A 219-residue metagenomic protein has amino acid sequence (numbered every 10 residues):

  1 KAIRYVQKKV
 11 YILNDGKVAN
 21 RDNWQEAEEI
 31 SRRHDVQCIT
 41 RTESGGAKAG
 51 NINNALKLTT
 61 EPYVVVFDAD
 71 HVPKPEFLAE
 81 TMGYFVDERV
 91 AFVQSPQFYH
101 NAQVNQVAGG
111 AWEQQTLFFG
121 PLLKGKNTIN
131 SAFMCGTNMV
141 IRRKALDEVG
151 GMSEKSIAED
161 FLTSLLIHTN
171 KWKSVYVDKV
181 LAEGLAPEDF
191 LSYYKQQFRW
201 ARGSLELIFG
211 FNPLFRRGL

Functional and structural regions predicted by a protein language model:
K1-Q7: Short, acidic, metal-binding catalytic loop of nucleotide-sugar glycosyltransferases
A2, N14-A27, E43-G45: A conserved acidic beta->alpha catalytic loop
K9, L162: Cell-envelope/extracellular polymer assembly enzymes that use nucleotide-activated donors
E29-D35, I39-Y63, P75-I157, H168-T169 (+2 more regions): Long helical/loop segments within the catalytic core of UDP-sugar-dependent glycosyltransferases, especially the large
K155, S164-A182: Catalytic donor-sugar/metal-binding loop of nucleotide-sugar-dependent glycosyltransferases
